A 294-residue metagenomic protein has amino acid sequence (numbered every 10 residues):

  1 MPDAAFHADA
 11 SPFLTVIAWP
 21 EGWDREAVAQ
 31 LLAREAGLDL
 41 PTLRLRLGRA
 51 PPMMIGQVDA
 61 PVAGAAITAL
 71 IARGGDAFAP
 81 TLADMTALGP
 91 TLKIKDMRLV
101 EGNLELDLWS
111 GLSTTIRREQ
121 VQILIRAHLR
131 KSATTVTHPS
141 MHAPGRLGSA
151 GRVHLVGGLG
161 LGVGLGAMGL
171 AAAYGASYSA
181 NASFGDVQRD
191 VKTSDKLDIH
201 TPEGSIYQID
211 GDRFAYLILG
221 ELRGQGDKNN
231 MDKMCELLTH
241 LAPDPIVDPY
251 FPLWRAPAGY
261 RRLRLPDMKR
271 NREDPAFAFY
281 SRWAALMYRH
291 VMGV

Functional and structural regions predicted by a protein language model:
I17-D24: Short, surface-exposed ligand-recognition loops at beta-strand->loop->(often short) alpha-helix junctions that present
D24-A36: Short amphipathic alpha-helix segments
T42-L43, A63: Small-residue helix-packing motif on alpha-helices
L47-M53: Surface-exposed aromatic
G56-R98: Anionic N-terminal interaction surfaces
N103-D107, S113-T135: Phosphoinositide-dependent membrane-docking surfaces
K131-D186: Mixed-charge, low-complexity intrinsically disordered segments
A167, A173-V294: Extended, charged low-complexity segments that frequently continue into or abut oligomerization scaffolds
